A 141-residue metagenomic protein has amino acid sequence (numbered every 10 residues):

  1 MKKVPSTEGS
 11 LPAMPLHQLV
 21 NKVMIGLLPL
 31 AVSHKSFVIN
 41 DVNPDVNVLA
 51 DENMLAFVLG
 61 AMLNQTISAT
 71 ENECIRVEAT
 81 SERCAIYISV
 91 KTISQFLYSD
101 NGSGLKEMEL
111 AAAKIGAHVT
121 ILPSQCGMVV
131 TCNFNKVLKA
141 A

Functional and structural regions predicted by a protein language model:
V4-G9, N47-A50: Conserved micro-motifs of the catalytic ATP-binding
S10-M24: A conserved beta-strand-to-alpha-helix junction within the catalytic ATP-binding
L27-K35: A short helix-and-adjacent loop within the catalytic ATP-binding
F37-V46, E82: Conserved catalytic submotifs in the C-terminal HATPase_c
G60-A69: Conserved polar catalytic motif of the HATPase_c/GHKL fold
N72-K91: Short beta-strand/loop element within the Bergerat-fold HATPase_c
A85-L110: Glycine-rich/acidic phosphate-handling loop/turn and adjacent ATP-lid/helix of nucleotide-binding kinase/ATPase domains
G116-C126: Glycine-rich ATP-binding loops of the HATPase_c
